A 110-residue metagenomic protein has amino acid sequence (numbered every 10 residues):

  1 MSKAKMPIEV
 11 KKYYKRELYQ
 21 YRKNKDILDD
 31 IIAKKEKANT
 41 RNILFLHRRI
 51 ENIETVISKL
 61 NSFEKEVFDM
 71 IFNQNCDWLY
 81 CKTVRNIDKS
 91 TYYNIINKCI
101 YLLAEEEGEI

Functional and structural regions predicted by a protein language model:
M1-K59, E107-I110: N-terminal interaction/assembly modules
V67-F68: A short pre-motif secondary-structure segment
Q74-T91: Helix-turn-helix DNA-binding module
Y92-E106: DNA major-groove recognition helices of helix-turn-helix
